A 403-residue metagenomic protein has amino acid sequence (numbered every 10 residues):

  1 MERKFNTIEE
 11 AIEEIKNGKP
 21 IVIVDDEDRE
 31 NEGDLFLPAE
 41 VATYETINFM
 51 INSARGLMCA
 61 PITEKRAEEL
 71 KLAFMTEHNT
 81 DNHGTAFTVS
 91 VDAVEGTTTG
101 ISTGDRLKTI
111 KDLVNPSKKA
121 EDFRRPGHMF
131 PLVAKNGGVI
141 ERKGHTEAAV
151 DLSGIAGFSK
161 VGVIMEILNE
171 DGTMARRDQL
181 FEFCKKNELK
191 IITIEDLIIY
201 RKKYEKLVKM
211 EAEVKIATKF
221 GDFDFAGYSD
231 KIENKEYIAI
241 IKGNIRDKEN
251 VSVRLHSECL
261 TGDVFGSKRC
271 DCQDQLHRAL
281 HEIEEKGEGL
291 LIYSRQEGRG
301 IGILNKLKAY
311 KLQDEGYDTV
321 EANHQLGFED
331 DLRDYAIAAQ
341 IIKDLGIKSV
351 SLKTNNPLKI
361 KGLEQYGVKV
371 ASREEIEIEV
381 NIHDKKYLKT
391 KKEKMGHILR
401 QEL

Functional and structural regions predicted by a protein language model:
M1-L403: Catalytic domains of riboflavin
